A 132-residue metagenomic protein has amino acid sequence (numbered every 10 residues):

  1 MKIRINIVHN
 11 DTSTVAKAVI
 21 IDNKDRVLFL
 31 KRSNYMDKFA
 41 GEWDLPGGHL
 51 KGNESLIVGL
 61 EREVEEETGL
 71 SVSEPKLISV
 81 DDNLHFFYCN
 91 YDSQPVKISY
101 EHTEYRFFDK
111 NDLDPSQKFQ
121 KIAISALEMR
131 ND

Functional and structural regions predicted by a protein language model:
K2-V27, D82-N83: Conserved N-terminal beta-strand and adjoining loop/helix that marks the start of the Nudix/MutT-like hydrolase domain
N10, V19, Y35, V96-S99: Short secondary-structure boundary/capping segments
N10-T12, F39-E42, S79, S99-H102: A generic structural micro-feature
V15-A16, S55, T103: Short loop/turn microsegments at loop-to-beta-strand junctions
D22, I78-D114, A126-M129: Active-site-adjacent beta-strand/loop module that shapes the phosphate/pyrophosphate-binding cleft
R26-R62, E66: Conserved Nudix-box catalytic region and its N-terminal flanking loop in Nudix hydrolases and closely related
E66-S73: Short secondary-structure junctions
Q120-D132: Charged phosphate-binding loop/patch that engages nucleotide di/tri-phosphates or the phosphate backbone of nucleic
